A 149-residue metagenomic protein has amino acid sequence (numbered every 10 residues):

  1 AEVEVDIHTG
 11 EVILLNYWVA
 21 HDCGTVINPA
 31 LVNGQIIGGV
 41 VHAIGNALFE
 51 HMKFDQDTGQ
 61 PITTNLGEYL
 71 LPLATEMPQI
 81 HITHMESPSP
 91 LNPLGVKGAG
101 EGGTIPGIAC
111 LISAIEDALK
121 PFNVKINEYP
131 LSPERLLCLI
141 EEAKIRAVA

Functional and structural regions predicted by a protein language model:
A1-A149: C-terminal catalytic domains of large/alpha subunits in multi-subunit enzymes
